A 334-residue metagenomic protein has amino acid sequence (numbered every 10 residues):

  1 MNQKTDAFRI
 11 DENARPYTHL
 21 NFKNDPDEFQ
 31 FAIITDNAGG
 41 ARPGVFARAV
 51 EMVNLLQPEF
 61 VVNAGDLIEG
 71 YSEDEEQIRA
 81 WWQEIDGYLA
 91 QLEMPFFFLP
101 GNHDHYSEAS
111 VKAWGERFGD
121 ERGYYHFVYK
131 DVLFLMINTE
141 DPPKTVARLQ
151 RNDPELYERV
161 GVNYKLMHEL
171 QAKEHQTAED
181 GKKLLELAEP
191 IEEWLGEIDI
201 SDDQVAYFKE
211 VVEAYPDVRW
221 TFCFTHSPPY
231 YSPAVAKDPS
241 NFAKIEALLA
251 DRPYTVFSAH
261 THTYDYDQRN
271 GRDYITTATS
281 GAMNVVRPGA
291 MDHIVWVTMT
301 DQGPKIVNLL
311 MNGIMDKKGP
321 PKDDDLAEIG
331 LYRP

Functional and structural regions predicted by a protein language model:
M1-R79: N-terminal active-site segment of His-dependent metallophosphoesterases
N2-K23, E76-Y215, W220, N241-T255 (+4 more regions): Extended active-site neighborhood of metal-dependent phosphoesterases/phosphodiesterases
D36, G65-D66, G101-N102, H226 (+1 more regions): Active-site glycine-centered loops adjacent to acidic/histidine catalytic or metal-binding residues that shape
A41, G70-Y71, S107, Y230-P233: Short, solvent-exposed loop/turn segments at secondary-structure junctions
S72-A80, S232-P239: Short, flexible/disordered intra-domain loops and linkers
P100, R219-P233: Active-site segments of SGNH/GDSL-like serine hydrolases that catalyze O-acetyl group transfer/hydrolysis on lipids
Q302-P334: Acidic, His/Gly-rich catalytic cores of divalent-metal-dependent hydrolytic chemistry
